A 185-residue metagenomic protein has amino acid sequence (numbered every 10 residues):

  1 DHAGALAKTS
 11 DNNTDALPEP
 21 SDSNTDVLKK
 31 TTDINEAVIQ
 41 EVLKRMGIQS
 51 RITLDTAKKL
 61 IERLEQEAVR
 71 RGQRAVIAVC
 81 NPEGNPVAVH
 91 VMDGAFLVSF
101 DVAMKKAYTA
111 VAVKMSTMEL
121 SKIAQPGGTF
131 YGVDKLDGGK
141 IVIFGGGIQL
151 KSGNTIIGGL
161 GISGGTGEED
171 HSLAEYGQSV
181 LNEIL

Functional and structural regions predicted by a protein language model:
A3-L28: Long, intrinsically disordered low-complexity tandem-repeat segments
T32-L185: Flexible, solvent-exposed loop/hinge segments and secondary-structure transition points
